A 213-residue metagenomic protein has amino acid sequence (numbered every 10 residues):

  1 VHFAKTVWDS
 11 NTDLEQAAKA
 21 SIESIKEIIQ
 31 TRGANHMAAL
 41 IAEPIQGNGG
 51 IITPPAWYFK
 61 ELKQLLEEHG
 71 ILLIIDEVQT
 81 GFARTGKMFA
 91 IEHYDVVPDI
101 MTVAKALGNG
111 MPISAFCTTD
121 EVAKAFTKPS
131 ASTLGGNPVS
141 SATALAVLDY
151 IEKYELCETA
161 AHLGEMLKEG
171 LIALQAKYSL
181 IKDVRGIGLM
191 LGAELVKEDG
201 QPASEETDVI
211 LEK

Functional and structural regions predicted by a protein language model:
V1-K213: Conserved N-terminal phosphate-binding loop of PLP-dependent enzymes in the Aspartate aminotransferase
